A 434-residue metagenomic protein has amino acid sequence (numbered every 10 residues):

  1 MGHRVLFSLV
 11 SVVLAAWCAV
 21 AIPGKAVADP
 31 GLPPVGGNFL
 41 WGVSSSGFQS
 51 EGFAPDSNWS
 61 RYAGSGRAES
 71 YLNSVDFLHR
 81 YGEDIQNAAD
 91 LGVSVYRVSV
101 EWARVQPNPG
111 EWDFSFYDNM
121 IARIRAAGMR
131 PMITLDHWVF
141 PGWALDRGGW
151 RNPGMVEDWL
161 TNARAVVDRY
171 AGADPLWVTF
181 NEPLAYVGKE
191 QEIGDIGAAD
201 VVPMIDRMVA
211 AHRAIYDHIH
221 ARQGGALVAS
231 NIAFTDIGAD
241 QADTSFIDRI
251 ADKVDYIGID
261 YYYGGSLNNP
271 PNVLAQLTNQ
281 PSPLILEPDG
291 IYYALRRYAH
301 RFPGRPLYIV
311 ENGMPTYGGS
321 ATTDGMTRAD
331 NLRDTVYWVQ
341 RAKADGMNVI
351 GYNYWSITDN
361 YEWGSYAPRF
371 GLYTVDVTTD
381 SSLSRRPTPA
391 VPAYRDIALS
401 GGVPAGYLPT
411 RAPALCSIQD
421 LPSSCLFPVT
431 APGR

Functional and structural regions predicted by a protein language model:
G2-A28: Secretory targeting and sorting signals
D29-R61, P107-P109, D118-T323, D330-G433: Active-site region of glycoside hydrolase catalytic domains
G66-R80, R151-P153: Active-site mouth loops of central-metabolism enzymes
N73, D324-T327: Extracytoplasmic/periplasmic, Sec-exported soluble proteins
S74-E101, R130: Catalytic domains of carbohydrate-active enzymes, especially glycoside hydrolases
R97-V98, F116-N119: General structural concept
W102-W112: Glycine-rich, proline-tolerant flexible connector loops at the mouths of alpha/beta enzymes
